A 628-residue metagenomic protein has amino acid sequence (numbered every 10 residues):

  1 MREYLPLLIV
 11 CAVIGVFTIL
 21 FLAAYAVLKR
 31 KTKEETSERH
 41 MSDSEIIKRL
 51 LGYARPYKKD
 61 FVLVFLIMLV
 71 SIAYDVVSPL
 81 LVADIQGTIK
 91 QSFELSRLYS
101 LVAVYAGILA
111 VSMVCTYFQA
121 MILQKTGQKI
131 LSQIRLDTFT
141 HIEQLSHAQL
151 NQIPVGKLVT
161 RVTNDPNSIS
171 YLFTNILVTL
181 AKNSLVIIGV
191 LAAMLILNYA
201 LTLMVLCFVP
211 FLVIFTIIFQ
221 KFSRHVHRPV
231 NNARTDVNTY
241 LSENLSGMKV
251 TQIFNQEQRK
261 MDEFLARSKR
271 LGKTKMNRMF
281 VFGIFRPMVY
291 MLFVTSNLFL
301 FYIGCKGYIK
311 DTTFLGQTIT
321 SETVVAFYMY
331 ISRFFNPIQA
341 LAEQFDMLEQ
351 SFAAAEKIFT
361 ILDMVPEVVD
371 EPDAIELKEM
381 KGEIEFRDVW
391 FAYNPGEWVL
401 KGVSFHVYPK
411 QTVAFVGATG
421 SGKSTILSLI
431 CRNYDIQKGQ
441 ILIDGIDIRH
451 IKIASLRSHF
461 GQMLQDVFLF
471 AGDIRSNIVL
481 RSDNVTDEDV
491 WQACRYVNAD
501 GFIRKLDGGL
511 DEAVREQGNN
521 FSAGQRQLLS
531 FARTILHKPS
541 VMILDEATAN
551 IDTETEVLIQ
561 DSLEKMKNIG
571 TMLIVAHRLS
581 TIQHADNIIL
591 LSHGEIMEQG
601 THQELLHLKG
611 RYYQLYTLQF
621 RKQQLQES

Functional and structural regions predicted by a protein language model:
M1-S37, F61-C115, I122, I196-A200 (+3 more regions): Transmembrane helix-loop-helix hairpins at lipid-water interfaces of multipass membrane proteins, especially the type-1
R2-Y4, L66, Y74-S78, D84 (+8 more regions): Hydrophobic alpha-helical transmembrane segments of ABC transporter permease domains
Y25-D43, L66-I67, Y74-G87, I108-V155 (+12 more regions): Juxtamembrane helix-loop junctions of ABC transporter transmembrane domains
D43-P56, L158: A short amphipathic helical element positioned immediately N-terminal to and/or at the very start of a transmembrane
R55-K59, H147-A148, N164-F173, L177 (+9 more regions): An intracellular "coupling" helix at the cytosolic face of ABC transporter transmembrane type-1 domains
Q91-S100, A193-C207, N277-E356, I361-L362: Helix-loop-helix
D363, D370-E371, L377-S628: ABC-type nucleotide-binding domain
